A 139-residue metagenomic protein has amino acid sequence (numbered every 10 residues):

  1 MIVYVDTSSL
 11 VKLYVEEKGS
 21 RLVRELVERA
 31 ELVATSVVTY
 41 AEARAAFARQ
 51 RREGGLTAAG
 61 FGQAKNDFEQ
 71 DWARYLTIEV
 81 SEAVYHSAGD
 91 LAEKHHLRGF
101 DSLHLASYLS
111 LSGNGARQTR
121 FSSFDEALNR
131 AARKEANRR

Functional and structural regions predicted by a protein language model:
M1-T39, Q50-Q63, N137: Short, well-structured N-terminal submotif of metal-dependent ribonuclease cores
L13-Y14, A46, A131: Residues that scaffold the ATP/ADP-binding catalytic core of kinase and kinase-like folds
E25, T35, R51, A58-I78 (+2 more regions): Anionic, Ser/Thr-rich low-complexity intrinsically disordered regions
T35-A41, F100-L103: Aromatic- and histidine-enriched alpha-helix N-cap/loop-to-helix transition segments that scaffold the rims
R74-A127: Active-site neighborhoods of divalent-metal-dependent phosphate/nucleic-acid chemistry enzymes
